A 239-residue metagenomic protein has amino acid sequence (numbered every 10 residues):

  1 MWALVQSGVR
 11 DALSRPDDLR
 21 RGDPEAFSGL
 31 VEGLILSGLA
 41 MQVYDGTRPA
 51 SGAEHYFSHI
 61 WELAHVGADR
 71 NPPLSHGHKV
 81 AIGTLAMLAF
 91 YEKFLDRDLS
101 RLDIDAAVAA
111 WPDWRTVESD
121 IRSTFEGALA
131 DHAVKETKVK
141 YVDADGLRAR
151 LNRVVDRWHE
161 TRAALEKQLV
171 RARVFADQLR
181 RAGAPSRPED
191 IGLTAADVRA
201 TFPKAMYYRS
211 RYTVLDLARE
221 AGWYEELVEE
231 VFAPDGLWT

Functional and structural regions predicted by a protein language model:
M1-L4, G22, D45, P49 (+7 more regions): Catalytic cores of large soluble enzymes that bind and process phosphate-bearing ligands
M1-S51: Carboxylate- and glycine-rich phosphate/diphosphate-binding segment that chelates Mg2+/Mn2+
G8-A12, A26, G33, P49 (+8 more regions): General structural feature for long, well-ordered alpha-helical segments within catalytic domains of soluble enzymes
V9-S14, L34-A40, S58-G67, A130-K138 (+2 more regions): Short acidic (Asp/Glu) and glycine-rich catalytic loops that position anionic groups and cofactors
R20-L30, T47-S51, A68-G77, L95-I104 (+2 more regions): Flexible, glycine/charged-enriched surface loops at secondary-structure junctions
F27-M41, T84, L179, T201-M206: Short alpha-helical scaffolding segments that buttress acidic/His motifs in well-ordered protein cores
I35-K93: Acidic catalytic cores of enzymes that act on phosphate-bearing nucleotides/polynucleotides
R97-T239: C-terminal charged capping/lid subdomain of soluble metabolic enzymes
